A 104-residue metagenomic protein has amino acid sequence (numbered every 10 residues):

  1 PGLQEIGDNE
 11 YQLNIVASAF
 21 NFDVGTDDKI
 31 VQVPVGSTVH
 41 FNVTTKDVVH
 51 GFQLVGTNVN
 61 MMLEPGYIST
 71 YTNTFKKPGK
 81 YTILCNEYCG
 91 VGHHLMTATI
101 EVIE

Functional and structural regions predicted by a protein language model:
P1-N21: Extracytoplasmic entry segments of secretory-pathway proteins
L3, N21-V33: Short beta-strand segments of immunoglobulin-like
G7-N9, M61-E104: Extracellular/periplasmic metallocenter environments
E10-Q12, D28-I30, G36-H40, I68-T70 (+1 more regions): Intrinsic-disorder/low-complexity, polar/charged segments enriched in Ser/Thr/Lys/Arg/Asp/Glu/Gln
N14-V16, Q32, N42, Q53 (+3 more regions): Generic structural detector for well-ordered beta-strands
S18, P34-G36, E64-G66: Solvent-exposed, conformationally flexible loop/turn segments
S18-F20, T38, T44-V48, T57 (+3 more regions): Solvent-exposed coil/turn segments that connect beta secondary-structure elements in extracytoplasmic/periplasmic
F22-D23, D27, N42-G66, A98: Histidine- and aromatic-enriched segments that form or immediately flank copper-ligand environments
